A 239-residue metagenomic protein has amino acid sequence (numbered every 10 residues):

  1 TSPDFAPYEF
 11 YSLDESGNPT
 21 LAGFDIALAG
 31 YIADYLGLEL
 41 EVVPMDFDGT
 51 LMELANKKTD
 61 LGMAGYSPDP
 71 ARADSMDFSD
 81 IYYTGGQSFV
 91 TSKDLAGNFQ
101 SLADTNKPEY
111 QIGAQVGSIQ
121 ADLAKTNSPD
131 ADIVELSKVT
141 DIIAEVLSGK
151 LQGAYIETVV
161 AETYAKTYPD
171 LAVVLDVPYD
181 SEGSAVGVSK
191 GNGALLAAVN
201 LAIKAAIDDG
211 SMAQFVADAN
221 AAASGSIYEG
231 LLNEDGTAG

Functional and structural regions predicted by a protein language model:
T1, L102-G117: Short loop->beta-strand "edge-of-pocket" segments that line small-molecule binding or catalytic clefts across diverse
T1-G65: Extracytoplasmic small-molecule ligand-binding "clamshell" domains of the periplasmic binding protein/Venus flytrap
F24-I26, E41-M52, G97, V134-S148 (+1 more regions): Short helix-initiation/N-cap motifs at beta->coil->alpha
I26-Y35, K93-L95, A103, E109 (+1 more regions): Extended ligand-binding regions for polar small-molecule ligands
E39-D104: Acidic, polar ligand-binding/catalytic clefts
D48-G49, Y66-S75, L123-T126, L147-S148 (+1 more regions): A ligand-binding cleft/hinge motif common to bilobed small-molecule-binding domains
T84-T91, E162-K204, A223-G239: Periplasmic-binding protein-like
I119-L136, V173-L175, K204-G239: Ligand-binding clefts/hinges and TM-proximal coupling segments of bilobed small-molecule sensing domains
